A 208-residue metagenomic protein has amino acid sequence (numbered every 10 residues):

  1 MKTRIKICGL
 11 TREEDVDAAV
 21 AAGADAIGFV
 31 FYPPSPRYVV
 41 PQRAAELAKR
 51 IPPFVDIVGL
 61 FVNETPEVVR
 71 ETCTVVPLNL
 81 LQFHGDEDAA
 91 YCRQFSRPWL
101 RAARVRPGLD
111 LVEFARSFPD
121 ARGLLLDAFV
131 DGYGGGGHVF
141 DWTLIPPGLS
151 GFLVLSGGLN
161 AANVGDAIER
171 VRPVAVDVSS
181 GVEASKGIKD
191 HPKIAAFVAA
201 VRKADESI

Functional and structural regions predicted by a protein language model:
M1-I208: Conserved N-terminal beta1-alpha1 strand-loop-helix module at the mouth
